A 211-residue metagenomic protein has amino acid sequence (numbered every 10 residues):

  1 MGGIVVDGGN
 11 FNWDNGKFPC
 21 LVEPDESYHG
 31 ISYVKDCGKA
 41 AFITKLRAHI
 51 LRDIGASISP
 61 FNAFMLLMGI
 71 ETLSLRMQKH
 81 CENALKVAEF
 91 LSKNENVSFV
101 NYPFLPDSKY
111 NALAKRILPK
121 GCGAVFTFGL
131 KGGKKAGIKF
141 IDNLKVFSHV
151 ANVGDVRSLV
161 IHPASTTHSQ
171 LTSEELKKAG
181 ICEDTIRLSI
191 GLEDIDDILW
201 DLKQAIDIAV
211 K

Functional and structural regions predicted by a protein language model:
M1-V125, G129-R157: Active-site C-terminal subdomain of aminotransferase-like
R76, G133, D142, S158-K211: PLP-dependent enzyme catalytic core of the Aspartate aminotransferase-like
